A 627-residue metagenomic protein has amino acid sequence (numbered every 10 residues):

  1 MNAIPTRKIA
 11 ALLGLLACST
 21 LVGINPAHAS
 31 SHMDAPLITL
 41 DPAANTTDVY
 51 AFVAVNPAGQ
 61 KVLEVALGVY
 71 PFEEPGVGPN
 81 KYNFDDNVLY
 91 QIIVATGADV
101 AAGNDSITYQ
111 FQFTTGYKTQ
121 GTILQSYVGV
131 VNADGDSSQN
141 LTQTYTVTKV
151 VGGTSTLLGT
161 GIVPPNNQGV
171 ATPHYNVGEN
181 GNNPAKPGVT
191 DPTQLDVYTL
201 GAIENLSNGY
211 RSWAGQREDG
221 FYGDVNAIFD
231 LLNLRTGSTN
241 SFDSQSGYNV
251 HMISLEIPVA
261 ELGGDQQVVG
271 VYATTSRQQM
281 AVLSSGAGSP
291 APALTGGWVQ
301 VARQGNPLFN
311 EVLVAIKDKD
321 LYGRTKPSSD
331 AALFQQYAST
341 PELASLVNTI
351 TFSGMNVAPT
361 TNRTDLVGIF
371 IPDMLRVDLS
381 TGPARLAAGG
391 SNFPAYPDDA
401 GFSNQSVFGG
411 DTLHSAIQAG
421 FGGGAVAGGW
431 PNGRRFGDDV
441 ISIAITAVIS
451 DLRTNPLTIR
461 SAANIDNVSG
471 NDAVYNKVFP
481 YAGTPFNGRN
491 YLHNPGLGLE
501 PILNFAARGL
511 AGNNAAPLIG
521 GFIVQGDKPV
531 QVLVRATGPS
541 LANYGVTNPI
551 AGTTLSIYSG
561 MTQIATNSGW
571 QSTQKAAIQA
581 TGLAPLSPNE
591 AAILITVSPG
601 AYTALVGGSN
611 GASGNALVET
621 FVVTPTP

Functional and structural regions predicted by a protein language model:
N2-L13: Bacterial N-terminal signal peptides that target proteins for export
L12-G14, P495-L499: Phosphate/pyrophosphate-recognition segments in soluble nucleotide-handling domains
C18-A27: C-terminal segment of classical bacterial N-terminal signal peptides
S19, D41, Y82-F84, Q245 (+7 more regions): Generic marker of residues within folded, mature protein domains
A27-G496: Surface-exposed extracytoplasmic segments
L497-P627: A sequence-level detector for low-complexity, Ser/Thr- and acidic-rich stretches
